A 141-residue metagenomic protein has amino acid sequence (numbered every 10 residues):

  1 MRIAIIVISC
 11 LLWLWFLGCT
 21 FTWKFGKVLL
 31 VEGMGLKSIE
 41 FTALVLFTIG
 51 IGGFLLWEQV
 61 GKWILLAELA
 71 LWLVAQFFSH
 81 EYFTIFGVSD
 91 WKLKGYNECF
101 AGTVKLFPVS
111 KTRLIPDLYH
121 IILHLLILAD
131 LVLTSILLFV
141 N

Functional and structural regions predicted by a protein language model:
M1-I3, F25-G35, Q59-V60, V140-N141: Membrane-helix interface and helix-disruption motif detector
M1-W15, L114-N141: Cytosolic juxtamembrane helix and N-cap/initiation of the first transmembrane helix
C10-T42, W72-S79: Hydrophobic transmembrane helix segments
M34-F47, E98, P116-L125: Alpha-helical transmembrane segments of polytopic membrane proteins
T48-L65: Juxtamembrane helix-break-helix junctions at the cytosolic face of small multi-pass alpha-helical membrane proteins
V60-E81: Alpha-helical transmembrane-segment detector that highlights a single hydrophobic TM helix and its immediate
H80-T103: Juxtamembrane non-transmembrane "cap" segments at the membrane-aqueous interface of multi-pass membrane proteins
F100-L114: Membrane-interfacial, low-structure loops and terminal tails that flank and connect transmembrane helices in multi-pass
